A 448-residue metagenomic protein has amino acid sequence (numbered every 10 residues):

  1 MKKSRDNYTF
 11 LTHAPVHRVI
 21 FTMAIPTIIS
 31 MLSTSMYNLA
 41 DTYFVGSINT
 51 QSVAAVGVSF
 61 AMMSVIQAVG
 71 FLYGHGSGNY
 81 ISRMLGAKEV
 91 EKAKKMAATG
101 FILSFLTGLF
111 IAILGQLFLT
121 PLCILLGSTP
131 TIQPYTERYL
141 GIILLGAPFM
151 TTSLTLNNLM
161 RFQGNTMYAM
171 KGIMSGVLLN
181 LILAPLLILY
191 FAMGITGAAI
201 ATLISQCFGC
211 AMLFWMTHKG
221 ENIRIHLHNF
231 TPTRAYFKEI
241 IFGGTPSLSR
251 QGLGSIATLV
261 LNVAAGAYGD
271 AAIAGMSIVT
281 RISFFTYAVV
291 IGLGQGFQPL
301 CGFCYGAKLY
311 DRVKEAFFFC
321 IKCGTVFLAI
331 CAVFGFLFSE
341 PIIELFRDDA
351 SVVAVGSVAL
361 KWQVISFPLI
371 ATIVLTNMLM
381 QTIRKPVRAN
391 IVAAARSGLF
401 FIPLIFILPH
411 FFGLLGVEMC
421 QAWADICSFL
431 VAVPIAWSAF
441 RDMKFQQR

Functional and structural regions predicted by a protein language model:
M1-A24, I81-P148, Y190-T245, C301-S366 (+1 more regions): Short alpha-helical transmembrane segments in multi-pass integral membrane proteins
L11-Y43, S47-I48, S64-G76, Y80 (+6 more regions): N-terminal transmembrane alpha-helices
T22-D41, I142, G176, S205-G209 (+4 more regions): Transmembrane helical elements of multi-pass membrane transporters/channels
T27, M31, T42-Y43, F60 (+17 more regions): Transmembrane alpha-helix boundary and packing residues in multipass membrane permease domains and related
L32, M36-A54, C123-P130, L186-M193 (+4 more regions): Helix-terminus/linker motif at the lipid-water interface of multi-pass membrane proteins
V53-I113, M150-A169, G275-S339, I370-V392: Small-residue-rich hydrophobic transmembrane alpha-helices
V65-A68, N180-A184, G209-F214, F285-A288 (+3 more regions): Hydrophobic transmembrane alpha-helices of multi-pass small-molecule transporters
G74, I143-R161, K171-N180, A198-A211 (+4 more regions): Short runs within selected transmembrane alpha-helices of multi-pass transporters and secretion channels
